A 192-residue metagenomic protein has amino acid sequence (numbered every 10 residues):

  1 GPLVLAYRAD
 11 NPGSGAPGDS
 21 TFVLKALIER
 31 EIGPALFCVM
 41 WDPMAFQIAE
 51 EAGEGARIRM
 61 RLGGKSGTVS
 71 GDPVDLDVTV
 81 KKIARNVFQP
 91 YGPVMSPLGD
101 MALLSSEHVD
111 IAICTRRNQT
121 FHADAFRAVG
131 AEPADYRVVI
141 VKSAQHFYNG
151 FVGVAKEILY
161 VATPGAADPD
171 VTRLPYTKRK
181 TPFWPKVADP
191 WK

Functional and structural regions predicted by a protein language model:
G1-H108, A112-R116: Hard-cation-handling environments
N86-K192: Extended hydrophobic packing segments that form well-structured cores
